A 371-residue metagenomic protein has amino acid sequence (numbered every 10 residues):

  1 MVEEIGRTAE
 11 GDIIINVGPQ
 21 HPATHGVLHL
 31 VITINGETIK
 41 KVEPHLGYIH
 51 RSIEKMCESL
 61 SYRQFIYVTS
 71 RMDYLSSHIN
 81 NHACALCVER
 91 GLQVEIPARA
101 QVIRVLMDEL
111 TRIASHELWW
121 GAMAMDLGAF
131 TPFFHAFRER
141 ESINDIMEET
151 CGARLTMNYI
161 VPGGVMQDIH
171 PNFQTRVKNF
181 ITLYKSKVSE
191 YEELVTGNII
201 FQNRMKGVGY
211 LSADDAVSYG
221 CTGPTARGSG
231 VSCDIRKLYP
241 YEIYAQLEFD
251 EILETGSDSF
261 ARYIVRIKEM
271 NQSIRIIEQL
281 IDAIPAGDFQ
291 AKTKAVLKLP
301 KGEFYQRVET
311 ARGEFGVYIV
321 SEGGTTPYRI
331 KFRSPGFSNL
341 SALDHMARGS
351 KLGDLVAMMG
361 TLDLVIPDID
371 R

Functional and structural regions predicted by a protein language model:
M1-H29, T33-R329, R333-R371: Active-site bordering "gate/hinge" segments that shape substrate access to catalytic or cofactor-binding pockets
